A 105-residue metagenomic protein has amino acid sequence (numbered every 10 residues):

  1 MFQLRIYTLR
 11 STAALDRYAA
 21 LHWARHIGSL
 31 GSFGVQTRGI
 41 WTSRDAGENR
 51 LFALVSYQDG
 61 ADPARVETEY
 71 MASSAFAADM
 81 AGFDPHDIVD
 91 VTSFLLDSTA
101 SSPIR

Functional and structural regions predicted by a protein language model:
M1-I6, Y18, L30, R50-Y57 (+1 more regions): Short, structured motif recognition centered on aromatic/hydrophobic residues
F2, W23, V35, R50-L54 (+1 more regions): Generic alpha-helical hydrophobic packing signal
S11, Q58-A61, S98-P103: A short, structured loop/turn motif at beta-sheet edges
A13, R25, E48, A61: Short alpha-helical
A14-R38: Short amphipathic alpha-helical segments
L15-A19, D59-M71: Short amphipathic alpha-helices within nucleic acid-binding modules
L21, E69-Y70, A77-M80: Conserved, structured core segments of small domains
F33-F52, A75-R105: Glycine-rich beta-strand-turn "strand-cap" elements at beta-sheet edges
